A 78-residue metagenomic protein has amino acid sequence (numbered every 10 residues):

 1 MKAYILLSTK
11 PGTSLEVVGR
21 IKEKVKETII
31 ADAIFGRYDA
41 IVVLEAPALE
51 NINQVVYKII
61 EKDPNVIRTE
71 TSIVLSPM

Functional and structural regions predicted by a protein language model:
M1-M78: A compositional/biophysical signature of low hydrophobicity enriched in polar/charged and small residues
